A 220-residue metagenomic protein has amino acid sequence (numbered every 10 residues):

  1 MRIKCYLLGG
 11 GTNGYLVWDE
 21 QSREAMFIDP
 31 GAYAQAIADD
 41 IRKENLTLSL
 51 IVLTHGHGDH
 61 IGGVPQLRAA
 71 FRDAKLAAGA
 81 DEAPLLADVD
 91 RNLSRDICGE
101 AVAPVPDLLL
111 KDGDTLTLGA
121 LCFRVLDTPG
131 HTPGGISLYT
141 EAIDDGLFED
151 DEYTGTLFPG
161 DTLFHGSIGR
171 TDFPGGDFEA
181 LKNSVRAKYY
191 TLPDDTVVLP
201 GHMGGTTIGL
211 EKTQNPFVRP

Functional and structural regions predicted by a protein language model:
M1-E44, S137-F158: Conserved beta-strand hairpin/beta-sheet module of binuclear metal-dependent hydrolase folds, prominently
L16-S22, L85-L86, N92, T162-F164: Short, basic/glycine-rich phosphate-binding loops at helix/coil junctions that contact nucleotide phosphates
M26, V52, L76, T156-F158 (+1 more regions): Residue-level marker for buried hydrophobic side chains located in beta-strands that build the well-ordered beta-sheet
M26-I28, L50-V52, V125-D127: Short catalytic-loop micro-motif centered on adjacent basic/acidic residues
P30, H55, A80, D161-T162 (+1 more regions): Short secondary-structure boundary segments
Y33-T117, L121, E141-F148, T213-F217: Active-site HxH/HxHxD metal-binding segment of metal-dependent hydrolases
R91-N92, C122-P220: Metallo-beta-lactamase
